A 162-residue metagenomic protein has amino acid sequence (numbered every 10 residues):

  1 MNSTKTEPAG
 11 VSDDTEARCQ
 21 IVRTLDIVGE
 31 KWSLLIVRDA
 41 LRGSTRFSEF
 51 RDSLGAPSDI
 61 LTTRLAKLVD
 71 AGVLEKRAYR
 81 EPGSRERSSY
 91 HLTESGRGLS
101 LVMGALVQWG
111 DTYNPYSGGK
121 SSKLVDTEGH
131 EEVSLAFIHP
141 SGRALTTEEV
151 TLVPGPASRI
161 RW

Functional and structural regions predicted by a protein language model:
N2-K5, G104-W162: C-terminal regulatory/oligomerization modules of transcriptional regulators
K5-L25: Short, Lys/Arg-enriched N-terminal segment that forms or immediately precedes the first helix of a structured domain
C19-I60: N-terminal helix-turn-helix DNA-binding core of bacterial DNA-binding proteins
G29, E81-M103: Basic, amphipathic "hinge/linker" alpha-helix immediately C-terminal to the N-terminal HTH DNA-binding motif
L65-A66: Short, hydrophobic-biased segments on the C-terminal half of alpha helices that form "recognition helices"
V69: Acidic donor-binding segment of Leloir-type glycosyltransferases
G72-V73: Glycine-centered, phosphate/nucleic-acid-interacting loop/turn motifs that mediate DNA/RNA or nucleotide
K76: Short beta-strand "wing" residues that participate in macromolecule-binding interfaces
